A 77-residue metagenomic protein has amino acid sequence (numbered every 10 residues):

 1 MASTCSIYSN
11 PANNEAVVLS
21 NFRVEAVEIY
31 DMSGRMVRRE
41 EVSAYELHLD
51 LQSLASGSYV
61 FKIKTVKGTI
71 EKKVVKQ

Functional and structural regions predicted by a protein language model:
M1-Y8, A12-Q77: C-terminal outer-membrane/trafficking sorting elements
